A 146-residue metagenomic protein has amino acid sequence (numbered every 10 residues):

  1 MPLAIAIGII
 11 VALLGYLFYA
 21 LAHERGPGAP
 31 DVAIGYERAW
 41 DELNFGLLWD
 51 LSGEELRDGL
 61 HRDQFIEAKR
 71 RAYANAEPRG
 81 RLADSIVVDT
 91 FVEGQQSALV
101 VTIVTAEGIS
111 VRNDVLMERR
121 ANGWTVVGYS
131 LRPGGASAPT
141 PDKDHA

Functional and structural regions predicted by a protein language model:
M1-E42: Short, low-complexity N-terminal intrinsically disordered segments enriched in polar/charged residues
R25, P30-D31, G35, G46-Q96 (+2 more regions): Short solvent-exposed beta->alpha transition segments
D84-A146: Exposed beta-sheet edge and beta->alpha loop/turn motif
